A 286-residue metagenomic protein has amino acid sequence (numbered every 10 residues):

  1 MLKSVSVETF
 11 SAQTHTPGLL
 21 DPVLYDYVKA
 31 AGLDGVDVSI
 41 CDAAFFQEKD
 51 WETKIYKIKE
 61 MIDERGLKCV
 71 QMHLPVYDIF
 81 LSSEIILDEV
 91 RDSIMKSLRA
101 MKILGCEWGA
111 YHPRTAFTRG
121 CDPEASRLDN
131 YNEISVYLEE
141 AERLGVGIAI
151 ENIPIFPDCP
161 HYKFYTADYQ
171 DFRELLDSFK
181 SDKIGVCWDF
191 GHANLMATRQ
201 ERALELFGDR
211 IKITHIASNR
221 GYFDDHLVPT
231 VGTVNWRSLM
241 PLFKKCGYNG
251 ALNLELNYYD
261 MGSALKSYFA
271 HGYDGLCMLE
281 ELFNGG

Functional and structural regions predicted by a protein language model:
M1-T14, G18-G32, D63, R91 (+3 more regions): Histidine-acidic metal/acid-base catalytic patches
T9-S11, I40-D42, P75-D78, P113-F117 (+4 more regions): Active-site-proximal loop/turn and secondary-structure-junction residues that shape catalytic pockets, frequently
V23, M61-E64, L81-G185, L195: Active-site acidic/histidine proton-transfer and metal-coordination neighborhood in alpha/beta enzyme cores
L33, L67, C106, V146 (+1 more regions): Short glycine/serine/threonine/alanine-rich loop segments
V36, M101, D189: Active-site beta-strand/loop signature of hydrolases that rely on acidic residues for catalysis
D37, Q71, A110, A149 (+3 more regions): Conserved beta-strand positions in the central sheet of alpha/beta enzyme cores
D37-K59, D122: Glycine-rich, proline-tolerant flexible connector loops at the mouths of alpha/beta enzymes
E52-R65, E133-A141, A203, S238-L242: Catalytic-core regions built around general acid/base machinery
